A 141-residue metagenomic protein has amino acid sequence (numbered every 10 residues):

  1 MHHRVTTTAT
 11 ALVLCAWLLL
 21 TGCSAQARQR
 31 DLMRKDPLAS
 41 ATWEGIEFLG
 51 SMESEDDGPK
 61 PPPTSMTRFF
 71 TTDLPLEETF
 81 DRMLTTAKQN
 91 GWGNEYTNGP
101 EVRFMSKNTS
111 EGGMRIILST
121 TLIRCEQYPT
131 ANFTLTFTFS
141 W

Functional and structural regions predicted by a protein language model:
H2-T6, V13-W141: An acidic-aromatic pocket/loop used at catalytic or ligand-binding sites
